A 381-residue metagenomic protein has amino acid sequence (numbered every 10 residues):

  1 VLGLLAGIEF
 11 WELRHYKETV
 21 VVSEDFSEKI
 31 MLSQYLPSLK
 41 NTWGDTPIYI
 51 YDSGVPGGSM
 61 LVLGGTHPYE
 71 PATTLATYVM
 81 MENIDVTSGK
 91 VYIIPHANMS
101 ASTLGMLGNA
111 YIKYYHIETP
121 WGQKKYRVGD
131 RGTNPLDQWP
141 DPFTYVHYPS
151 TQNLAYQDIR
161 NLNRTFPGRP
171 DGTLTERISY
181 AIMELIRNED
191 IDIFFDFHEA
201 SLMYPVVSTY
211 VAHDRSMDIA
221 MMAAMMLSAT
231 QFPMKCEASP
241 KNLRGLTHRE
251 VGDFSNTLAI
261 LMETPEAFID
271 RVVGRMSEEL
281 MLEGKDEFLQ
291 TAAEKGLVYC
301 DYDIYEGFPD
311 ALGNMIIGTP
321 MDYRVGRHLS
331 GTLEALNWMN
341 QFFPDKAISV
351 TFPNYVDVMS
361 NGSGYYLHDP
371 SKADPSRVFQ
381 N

Functional and structural regions predicted by a protein language model:
V1-P37, T42-Y49, N83, L174-M183 (+3 more regions): C-terminal accessory segments enriched in acidic
D52-S59: Proline/glycine-enriched tight loop/beta-turn segments at coil->beta junctions that connect or precede beta-strands
S59-G65, I94, T165: Short glycine-rich or small-residue beta-strand-to-loop segments that form or flank ligand, phosphate, metal/Fe-S
V62-L63, L162-N163, L261-E263: Active-site-proximal beta-strand elements of phosphoester/diester hydrolases
T66, A97-N98, E199, T264-E266: Active-site metal-binding loops of divalent metal-dependent hydrolases
H67-L75: Di-metal (Zn2+ and/or Mg2+/Mn2+) metal-binding site signature of metallo-dependent hydrolases with the MBL/beta-CASP
P71-A72, T87-M225: Active-site/substrate-binding loop(s) of hydrolase catalytic cores
A76-G89: A short, Lys/Arg-enriched amphipathic alpha-helix followed by its capping loop at the start of a domain
